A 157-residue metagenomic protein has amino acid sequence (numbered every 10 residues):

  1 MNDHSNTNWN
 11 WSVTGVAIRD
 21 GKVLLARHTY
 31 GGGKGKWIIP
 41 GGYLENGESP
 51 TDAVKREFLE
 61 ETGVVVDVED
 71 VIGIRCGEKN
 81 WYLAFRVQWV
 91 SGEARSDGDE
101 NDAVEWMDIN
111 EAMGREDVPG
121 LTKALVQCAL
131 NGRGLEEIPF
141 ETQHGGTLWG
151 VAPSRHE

Functional and structural regions predicted by a protein language model:
M1-V23: Conserved N-terminal beta-strand and adjoining loop/helix that marks the start of the Nudix/MutT-like hydrolase domain
D3, V71-R75: Short, solvent-exposed loop/turn elements at beta->coil junctions and helix N-caps that rim active or binding pockets
K22, T29-G32: Short connector loops/turns at beta-strand edges and beta->alpha or beta->beta junctions
L25, D67-I72: A short linear hydrophobic-aromatic micro-motif
G31-G35, W81: A conserved beta-turn-beta hairpin within the catalytic core of GNAT-like acetyltransferases that forms part
I38-I39: A short gly/proline-enriched turn/hairpin at secondary-structure junctions
L44-V68, G77-C128, V151-E157: Unchanged
C128-E157: Charged phosphate-binding loop/patch that engages nucleotide di/tri-phosphates or the phosphate backbone of nucleic
